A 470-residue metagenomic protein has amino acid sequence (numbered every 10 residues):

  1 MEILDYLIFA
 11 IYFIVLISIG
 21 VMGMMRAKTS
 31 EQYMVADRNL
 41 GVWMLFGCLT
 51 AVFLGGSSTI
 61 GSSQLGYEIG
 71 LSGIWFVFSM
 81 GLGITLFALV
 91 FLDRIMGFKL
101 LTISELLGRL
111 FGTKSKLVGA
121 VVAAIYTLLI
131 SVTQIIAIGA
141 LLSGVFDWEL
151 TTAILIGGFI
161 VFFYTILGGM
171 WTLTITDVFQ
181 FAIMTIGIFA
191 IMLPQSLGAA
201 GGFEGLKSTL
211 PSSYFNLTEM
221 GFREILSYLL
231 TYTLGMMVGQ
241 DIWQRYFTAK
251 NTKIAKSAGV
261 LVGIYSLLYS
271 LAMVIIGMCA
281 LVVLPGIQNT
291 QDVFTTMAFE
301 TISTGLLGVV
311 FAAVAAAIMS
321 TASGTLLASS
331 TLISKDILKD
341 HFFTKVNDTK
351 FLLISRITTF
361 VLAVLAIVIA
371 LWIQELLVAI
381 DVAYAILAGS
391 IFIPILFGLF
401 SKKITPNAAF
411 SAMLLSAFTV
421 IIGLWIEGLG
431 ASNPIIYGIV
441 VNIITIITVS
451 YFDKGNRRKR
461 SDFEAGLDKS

Functional and structural regions predicted by a protein language model:
M1-S470: Membrane-embedded helix-loop-helix hairpins and adjacent transmembrane boundary segments in multi-pass transporters
